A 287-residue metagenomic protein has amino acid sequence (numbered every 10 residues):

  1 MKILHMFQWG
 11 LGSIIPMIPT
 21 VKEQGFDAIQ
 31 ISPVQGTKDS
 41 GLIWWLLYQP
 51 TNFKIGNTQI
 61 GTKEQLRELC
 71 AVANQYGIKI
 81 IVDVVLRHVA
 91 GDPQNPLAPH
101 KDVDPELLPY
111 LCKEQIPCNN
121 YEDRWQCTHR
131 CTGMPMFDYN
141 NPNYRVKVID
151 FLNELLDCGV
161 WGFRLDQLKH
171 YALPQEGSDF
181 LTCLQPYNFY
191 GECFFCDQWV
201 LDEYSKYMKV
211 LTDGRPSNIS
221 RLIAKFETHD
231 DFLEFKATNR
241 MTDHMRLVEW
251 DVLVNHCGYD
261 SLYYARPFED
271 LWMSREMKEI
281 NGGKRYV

Functional and structural regions predicted by a protein language model:
K2-H5, W9-P16, Q24-C158, Q175-V200 (+2 more regions): Substrate-binding/active-site clefts of carbohydrate-active enzymes
I3-H5, G162-L168: Short catalytic-loop micro-motif centered on adjacent basic/acidic residues
F26, V160, D243-R246: Local beta-strand N-terminus motif with an aromatic residue
H170-L173: Outer-membrane beta-barrel proteins
Q198-M208: Glycine-rich, charge-decorated loop segments at or immediately adjacent to ligand/cofactor-binding or catalytic sites
V210, G214-V287: Active-site-proximal substrate-binding groove within the catalytic cores of carbohydrate-active enzymes
